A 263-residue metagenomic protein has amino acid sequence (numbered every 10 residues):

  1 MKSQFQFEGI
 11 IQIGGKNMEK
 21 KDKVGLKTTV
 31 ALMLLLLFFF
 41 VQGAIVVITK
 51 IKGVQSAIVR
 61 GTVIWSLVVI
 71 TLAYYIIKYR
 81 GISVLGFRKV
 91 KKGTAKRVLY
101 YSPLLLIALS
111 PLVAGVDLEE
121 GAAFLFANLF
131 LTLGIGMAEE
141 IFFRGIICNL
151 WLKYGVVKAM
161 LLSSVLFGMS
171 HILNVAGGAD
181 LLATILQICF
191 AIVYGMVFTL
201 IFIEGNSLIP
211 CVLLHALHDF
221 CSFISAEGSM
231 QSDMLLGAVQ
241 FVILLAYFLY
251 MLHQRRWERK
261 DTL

Functional and structural regions predicted by a protein language model:
E19-L34, T94-A95: N-terminal membrane topogenic signal
K27-I76, Y101, F126-A127, L235-V242: Alpha-helical transmembrane segments in multi-pass membrane proteins
T29-L32, V98-Y101, F126-L129, V157-L162 (+3 more regions): Hydrophobic alpha-helical transmembrane segments
L36-A44, L105-A114, S164-N174, A216-S225: Aromatic-anchored segments of alpha-helical transmembrane domains
V47-R60, I76-I141, C148, L152-K153 (+1 more regions): Juxtamembrane helix-loop-helix connectors linking adjacent transmembrane helices in multi-pass membrane enzymes
Y79-S83, Y250-L263: Membrane-interface capping segments at transmembrane-helix boundaries
A138-S164, I203-S207: Membrane-interface helix/loop boundary segments of multi-pass membrane proteins
T184-Q240: Functionally important transmembrane alpha-helices
